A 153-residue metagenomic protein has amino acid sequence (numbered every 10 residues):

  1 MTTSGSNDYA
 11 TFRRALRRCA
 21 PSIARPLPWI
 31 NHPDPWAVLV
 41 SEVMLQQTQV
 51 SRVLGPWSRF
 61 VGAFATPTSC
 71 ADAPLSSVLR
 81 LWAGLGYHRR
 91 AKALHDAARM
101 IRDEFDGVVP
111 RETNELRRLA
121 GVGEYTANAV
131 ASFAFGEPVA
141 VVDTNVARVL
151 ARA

Functional and structural regions predicted by a protein language model:
M1: RNA-binding accessory domains that recognize and position tRNA/RNA substrates
S4: Non-catalytic, usually N-terminal nucleic-acid engagement modules in DNA/RNA processing proteins
N7-A153: Catalytic cores of DNA base-excision repair glycosylases
